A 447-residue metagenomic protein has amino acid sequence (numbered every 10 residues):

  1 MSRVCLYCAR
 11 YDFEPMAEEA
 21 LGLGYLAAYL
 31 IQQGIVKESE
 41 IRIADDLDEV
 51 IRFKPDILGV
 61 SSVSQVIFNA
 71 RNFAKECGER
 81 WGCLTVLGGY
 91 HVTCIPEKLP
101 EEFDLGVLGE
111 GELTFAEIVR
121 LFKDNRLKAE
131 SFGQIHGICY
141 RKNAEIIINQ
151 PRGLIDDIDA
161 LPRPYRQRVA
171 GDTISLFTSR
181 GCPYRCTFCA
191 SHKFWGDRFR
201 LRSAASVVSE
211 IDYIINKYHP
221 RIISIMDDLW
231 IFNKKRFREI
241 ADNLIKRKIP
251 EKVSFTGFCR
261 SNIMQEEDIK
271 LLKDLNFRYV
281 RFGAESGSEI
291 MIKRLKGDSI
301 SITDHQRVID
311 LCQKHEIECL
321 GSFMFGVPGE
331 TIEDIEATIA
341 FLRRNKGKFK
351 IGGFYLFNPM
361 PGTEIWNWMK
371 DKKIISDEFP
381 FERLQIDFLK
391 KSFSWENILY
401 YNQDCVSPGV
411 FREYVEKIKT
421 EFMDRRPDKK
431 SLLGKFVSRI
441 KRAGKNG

Functional and structural regions predicted by a protein language model:
S2-M16, C139-K142, E333-G447: C-terminal accessory regions of radical SAM enzymes
R3, E19, L26-Q33, E38-P151 (+2 more regions): Glycine-rich beta-alpha loop elements in corrinoid/cobalamin-binding modules across cobalamin-dependent enzymes
G34-V36, G78-C83, L127, I245-K252 (+2 more regions): Short helix-capping segments at alpha-helix termini
P96-E101, D268, G329-R344: Catalytic cores of alpha/beta
F132-T178: N-terminal [4Fe-4S]-dependent radical SAM core
D159-L320, A340: Radical SAM [4Fe-4S] cluster-binding motif and immediate context
D228-N233, R260-S261, F325-G329, F354-I365: Short, solvent-exposed turn/loop segments enriched in Gly/Ser/Thr/Pro and often Arg
